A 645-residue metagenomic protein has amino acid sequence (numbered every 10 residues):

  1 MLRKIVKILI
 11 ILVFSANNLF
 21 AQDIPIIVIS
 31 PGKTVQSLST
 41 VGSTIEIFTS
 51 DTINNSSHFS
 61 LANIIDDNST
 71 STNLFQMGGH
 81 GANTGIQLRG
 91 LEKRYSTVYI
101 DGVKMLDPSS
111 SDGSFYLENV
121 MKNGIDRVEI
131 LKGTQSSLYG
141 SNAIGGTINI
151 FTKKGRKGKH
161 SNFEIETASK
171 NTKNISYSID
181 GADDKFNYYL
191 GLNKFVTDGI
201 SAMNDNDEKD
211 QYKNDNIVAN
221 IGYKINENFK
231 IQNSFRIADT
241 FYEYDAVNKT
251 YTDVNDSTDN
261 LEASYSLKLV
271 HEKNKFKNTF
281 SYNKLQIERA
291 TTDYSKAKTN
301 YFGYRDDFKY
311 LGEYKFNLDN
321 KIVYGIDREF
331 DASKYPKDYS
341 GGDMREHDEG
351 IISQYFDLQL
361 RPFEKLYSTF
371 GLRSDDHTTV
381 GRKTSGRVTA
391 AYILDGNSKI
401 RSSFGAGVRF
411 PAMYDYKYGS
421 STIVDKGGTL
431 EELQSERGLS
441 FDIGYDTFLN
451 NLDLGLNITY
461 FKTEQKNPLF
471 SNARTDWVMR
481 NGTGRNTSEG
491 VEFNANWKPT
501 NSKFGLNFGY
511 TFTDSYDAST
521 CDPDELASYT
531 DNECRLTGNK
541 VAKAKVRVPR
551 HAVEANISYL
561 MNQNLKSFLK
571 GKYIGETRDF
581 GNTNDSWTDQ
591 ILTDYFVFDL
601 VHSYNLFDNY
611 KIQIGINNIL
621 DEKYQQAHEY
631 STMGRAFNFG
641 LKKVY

Functional and structural regions predicted by a protein language model:
I10, A21, D180, G191 (+5 more regions): Conserved C-terminal beta-signal and adjacent last beta-strands/turns of outer-membrane beta-barrel proteins
I26-S56, G85: N-terminal periplasmic "start-of-domain" segments of outer-membrane beta-barrel proteins
I27, L61-N68, T84-Q87, S96-Y99 (+4 more regions): N-terminal periplasmic accessory domains that precede and gate Gram-negative outer-membrane beta-barrel machines
K104-K132, L430-E432: Short acidic/polar hinge/loop motifs at secondary-structure boundaries that mediate gating or recognition
S137, N149, R156-G158, E166 (+2 more regions): Periplasmic-side early beta-strands and strand-to-turn transitions of outer-membrane beta-barrels
Y212-D331, G455-L456: Outer-membrane beta-barrel domain signature, strongest for Gram-negative TonB-dependent receptors and also present
K249-K268, E272, Y304, H347-D348 (+6 more regions): Outer-membrane beta-barrel signature, preferentially recognizing the C-terminal barrel domain of Gram-negative
R361-E364, S368, D453-L456, Y460-E464 (+3 more regions): Gram-negative outer-membrane beta-barrel transporters
